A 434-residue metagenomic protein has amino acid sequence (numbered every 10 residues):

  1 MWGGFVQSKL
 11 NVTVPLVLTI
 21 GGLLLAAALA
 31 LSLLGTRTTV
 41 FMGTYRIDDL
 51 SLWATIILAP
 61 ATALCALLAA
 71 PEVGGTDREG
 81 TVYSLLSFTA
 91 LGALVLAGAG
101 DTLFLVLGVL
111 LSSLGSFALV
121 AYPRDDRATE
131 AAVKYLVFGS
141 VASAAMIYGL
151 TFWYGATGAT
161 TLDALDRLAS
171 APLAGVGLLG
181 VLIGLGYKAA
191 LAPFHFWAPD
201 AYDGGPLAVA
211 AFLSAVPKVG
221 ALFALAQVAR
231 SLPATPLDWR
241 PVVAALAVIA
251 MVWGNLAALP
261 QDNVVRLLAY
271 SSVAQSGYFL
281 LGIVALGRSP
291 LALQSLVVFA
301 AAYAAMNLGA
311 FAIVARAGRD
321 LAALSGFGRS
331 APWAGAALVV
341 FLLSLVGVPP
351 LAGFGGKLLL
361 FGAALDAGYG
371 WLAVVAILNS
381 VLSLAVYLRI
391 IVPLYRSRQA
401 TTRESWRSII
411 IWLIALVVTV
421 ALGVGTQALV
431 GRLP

Functional and structural regions predicted by a protein language model:
M1-P434: Alpha-helical transmembrane segments of multi-pass membrane proteins predominantly involved in bioenergetics
